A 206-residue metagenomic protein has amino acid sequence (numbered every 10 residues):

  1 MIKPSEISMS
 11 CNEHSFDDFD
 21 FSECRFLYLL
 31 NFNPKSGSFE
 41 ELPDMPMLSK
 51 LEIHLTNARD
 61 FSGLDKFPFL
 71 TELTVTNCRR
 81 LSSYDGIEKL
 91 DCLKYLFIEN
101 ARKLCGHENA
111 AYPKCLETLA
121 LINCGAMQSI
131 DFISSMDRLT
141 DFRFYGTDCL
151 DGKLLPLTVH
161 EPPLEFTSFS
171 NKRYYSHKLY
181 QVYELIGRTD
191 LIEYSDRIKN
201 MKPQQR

Functional and structural regions predicted by a protein language model:
I2-D17, F21-F39, M47-R59, F69-S82 (+3 more regions): Concave beta-strand-loop units of leucine-rich repeat
